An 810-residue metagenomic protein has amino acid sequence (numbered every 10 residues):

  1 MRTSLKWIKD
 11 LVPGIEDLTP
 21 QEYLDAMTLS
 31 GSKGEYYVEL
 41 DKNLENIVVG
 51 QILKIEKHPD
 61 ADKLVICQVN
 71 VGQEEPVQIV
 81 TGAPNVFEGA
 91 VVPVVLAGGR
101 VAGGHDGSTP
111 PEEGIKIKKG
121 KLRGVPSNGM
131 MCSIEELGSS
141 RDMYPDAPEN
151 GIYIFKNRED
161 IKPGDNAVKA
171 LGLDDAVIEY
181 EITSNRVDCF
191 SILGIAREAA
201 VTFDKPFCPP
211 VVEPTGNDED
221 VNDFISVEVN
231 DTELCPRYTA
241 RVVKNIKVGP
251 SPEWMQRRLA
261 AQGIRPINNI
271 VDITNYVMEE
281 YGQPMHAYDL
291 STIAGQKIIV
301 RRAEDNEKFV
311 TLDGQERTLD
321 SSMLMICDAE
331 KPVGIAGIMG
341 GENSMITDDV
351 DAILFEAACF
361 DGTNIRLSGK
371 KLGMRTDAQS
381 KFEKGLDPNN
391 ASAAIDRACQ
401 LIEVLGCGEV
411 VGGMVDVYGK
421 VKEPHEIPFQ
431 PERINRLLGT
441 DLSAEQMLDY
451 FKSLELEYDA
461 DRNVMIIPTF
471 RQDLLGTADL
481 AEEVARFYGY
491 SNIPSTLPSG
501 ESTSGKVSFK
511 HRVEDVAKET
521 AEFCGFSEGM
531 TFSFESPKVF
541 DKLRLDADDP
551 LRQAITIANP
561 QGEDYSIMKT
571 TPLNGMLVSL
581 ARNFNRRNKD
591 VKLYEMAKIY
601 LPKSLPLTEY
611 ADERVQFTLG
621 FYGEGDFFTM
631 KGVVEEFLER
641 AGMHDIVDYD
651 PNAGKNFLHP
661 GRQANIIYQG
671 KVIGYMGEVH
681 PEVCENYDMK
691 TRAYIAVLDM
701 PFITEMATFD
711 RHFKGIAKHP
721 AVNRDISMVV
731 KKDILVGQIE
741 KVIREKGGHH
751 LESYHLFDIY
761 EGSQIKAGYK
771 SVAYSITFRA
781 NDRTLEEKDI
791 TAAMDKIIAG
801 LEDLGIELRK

Functional and structural regions predicted by a protein language model:
M1-E219, L354, K371-G373, D377 (+3 more regions): Phosphate-backbone binding interfaces of nucleic-acid-interacting proteins
R2, S453-L456, K603-L607, D612-E613 (+2 more regions): A carboxyl-terminal module marker
L5, Y23-D25, V65, F207-E307: Glycine/proline-enriched, intrinsically flexible loops and inter-domain linkers
D41-E45, G216-N217, S502-V507, T531-P550 (+2 more regions): Beta-rich nucleic-acid/ligand-interaction surfaces
V49-I79, N268, T274-N343: Conserved mixed alpha/beta core segments that line enzyme active sites in large multi-domain catalysts
P126-C132, E136-G138, D142, Y153 (+6 more regions): Mobile "lid/hinge" segments at catalytic clefts and subdomain interfaces of large enzymes
G194, I427-K589, R724, T777-A780 (+1 more regions): Extended, well-folded interaction surfaces typified by the phenylalanyl-tRNA synthetase beta subunit core
F203-V229, G406-I434, D441: Terminal amphipathic helices with adjacent charged low-complexity linkers/tails
